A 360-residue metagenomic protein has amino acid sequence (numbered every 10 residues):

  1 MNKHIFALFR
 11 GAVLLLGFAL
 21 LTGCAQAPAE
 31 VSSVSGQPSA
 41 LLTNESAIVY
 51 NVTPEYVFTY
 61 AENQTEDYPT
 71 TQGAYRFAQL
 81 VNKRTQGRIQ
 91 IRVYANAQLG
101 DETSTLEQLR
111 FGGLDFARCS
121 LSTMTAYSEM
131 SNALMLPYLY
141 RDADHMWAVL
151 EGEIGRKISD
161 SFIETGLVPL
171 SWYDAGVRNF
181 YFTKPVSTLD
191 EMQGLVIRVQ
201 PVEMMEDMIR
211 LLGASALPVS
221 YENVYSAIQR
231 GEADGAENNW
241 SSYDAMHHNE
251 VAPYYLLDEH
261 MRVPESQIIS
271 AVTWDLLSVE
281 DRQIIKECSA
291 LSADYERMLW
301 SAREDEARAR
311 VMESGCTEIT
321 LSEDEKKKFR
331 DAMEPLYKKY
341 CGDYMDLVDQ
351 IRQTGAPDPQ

Functional and structural regions predicted by a protein language model:
M1, K157-F162: Short, solvent-exposed secondary-structure boundary motifs
N2-V13: Bacterial N-terminal signal peptides that target proteins for export
A19-G23: C-terminal motif of bacterial Sec signal peptides marking the signal peptidase cleavage site
A25-D144, I163-Q360: N-terminal secretory/targeting leader peptides
D144-S159: A gly/proline- and charged-residue-enriched helix-loop-helix capping module
